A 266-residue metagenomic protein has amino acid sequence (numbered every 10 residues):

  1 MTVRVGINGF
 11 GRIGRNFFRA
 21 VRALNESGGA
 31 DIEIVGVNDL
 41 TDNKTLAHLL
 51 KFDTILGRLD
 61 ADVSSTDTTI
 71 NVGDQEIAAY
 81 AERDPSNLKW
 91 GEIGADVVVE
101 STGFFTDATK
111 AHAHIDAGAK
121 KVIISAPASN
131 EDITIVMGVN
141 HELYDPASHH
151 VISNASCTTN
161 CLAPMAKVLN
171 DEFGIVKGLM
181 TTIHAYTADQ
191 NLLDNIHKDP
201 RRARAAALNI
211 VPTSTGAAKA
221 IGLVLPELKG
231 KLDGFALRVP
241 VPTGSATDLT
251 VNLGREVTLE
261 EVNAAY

Functional and structural regions predicted by a protein language model:
M1-A203: N-terminal Rossmann-like NAD(P) cofactor-binding subdomain of oxidoreductases, focused on the glycine-rich
E172, G178-T181, Q190-Y266: C-terminal substrate-binding/catalytic lobe of Rossmann-fold NAD(P)-dependent dehydrogenases
